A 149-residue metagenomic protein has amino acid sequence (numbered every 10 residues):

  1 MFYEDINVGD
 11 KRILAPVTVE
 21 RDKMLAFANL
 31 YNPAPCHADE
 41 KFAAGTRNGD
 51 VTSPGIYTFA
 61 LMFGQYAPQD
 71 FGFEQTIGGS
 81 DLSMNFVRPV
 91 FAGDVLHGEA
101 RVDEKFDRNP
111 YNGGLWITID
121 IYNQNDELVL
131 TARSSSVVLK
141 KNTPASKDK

Functional and structural regions predicted by a protein language model:
M1-D81, K141-K149: Hot-dog-fold acyl-thioester-processing enzymes
M1-V8, P89-K149: HotDog/MaoC-like acyl-thioester-processing domains
Y31, I56, F86-V87, I119: Tryptophan-centric aromatic hotspots in well-structured domains and transmembrane helices
F71-D94, G98: Mid-chain, well-packed structural core segment of small domains
